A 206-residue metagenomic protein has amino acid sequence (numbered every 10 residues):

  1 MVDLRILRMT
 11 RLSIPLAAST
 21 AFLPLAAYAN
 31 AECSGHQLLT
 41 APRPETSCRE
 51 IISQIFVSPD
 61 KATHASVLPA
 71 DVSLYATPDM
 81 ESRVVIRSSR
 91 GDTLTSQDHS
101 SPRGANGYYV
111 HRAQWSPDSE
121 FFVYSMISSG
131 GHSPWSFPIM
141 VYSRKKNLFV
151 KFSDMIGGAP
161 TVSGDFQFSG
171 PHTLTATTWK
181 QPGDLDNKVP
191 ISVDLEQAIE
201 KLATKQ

Functional and structural regions predicted by a protein language model:
M1-T10: N-terminal secretory signal peptides that target proteins for export/translocation
N30-F56, Y142-Q206: Acidic, small-residue rich beta-repeat scaffolds with periodic aromatic anchors
P44-P78: Beta-strand-rich domains and repeat architectures in extracellular enzymes and scaffolds, especially beta-propellers
I55-P69, A113-F121, G164-T175: Blade-terminus and WD-like Trp-Asp/Gly-His loop motifs, strongest in beta-propeller folds
V67-P78, Y124-S129, A176-P182: Beta-strand C-termini and the immediately following turn/loop, strongest in propeller blades
T77-V84, G131-M140, G183-V193: Structural motif
L94-G104, L148-S153: A short beta-strand motif characteristic of beta-propeller blades
P102-Y108, G158-S163: Short glycine-/Asp-/Thr-/Trp-enriched loop segments that recur within the blades of beta-propeller repeat domains
